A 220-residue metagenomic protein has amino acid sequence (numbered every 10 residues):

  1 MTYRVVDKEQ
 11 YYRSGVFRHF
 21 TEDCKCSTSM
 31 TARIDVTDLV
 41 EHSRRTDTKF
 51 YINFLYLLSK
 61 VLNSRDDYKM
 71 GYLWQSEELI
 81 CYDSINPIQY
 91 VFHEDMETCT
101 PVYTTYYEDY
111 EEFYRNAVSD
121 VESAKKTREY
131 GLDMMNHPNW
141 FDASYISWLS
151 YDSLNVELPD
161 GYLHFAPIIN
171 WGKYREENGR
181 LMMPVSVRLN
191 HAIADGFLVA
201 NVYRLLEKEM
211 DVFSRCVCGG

Functional and structural regions predicted by a protein language model:
M1-D23, D83-F92, V156: Short amphipathic alpha-helices and their capping loops
Y3-V6, T21-N53, K69-I85, W140-A143 (+2 more regions): Gly/Ser/Thr-rich phosphate-binding loops and adjoining beta-strand/alpha-helix segments that form adenosine-phosphate
T28-A32, L39-T46, E97-E111, A194: Acyl-group handling in specialized metabolite and lipid biosynthesis
L39-S64, M183-V202: Acyl activation and transfer enzymes in specialized metabolism, enriched for ANL adenylate-forming modules
N63-Y103: Hydrophobic/aromatic-rich structural module bridging two neighboring secondary-structure elements via a short loop
H93-Y151: Helical lid/core segments from catalytic subdomains that handle acyl or acyl-like groups
M135-W148, P167-R204: Histidine-centered acyl-transfer/condensation active-site motif and its immediate structural neighborhood
I146-I168: Glycine-rich active-site loop/lid that clamps phosphate-bearing ligands
